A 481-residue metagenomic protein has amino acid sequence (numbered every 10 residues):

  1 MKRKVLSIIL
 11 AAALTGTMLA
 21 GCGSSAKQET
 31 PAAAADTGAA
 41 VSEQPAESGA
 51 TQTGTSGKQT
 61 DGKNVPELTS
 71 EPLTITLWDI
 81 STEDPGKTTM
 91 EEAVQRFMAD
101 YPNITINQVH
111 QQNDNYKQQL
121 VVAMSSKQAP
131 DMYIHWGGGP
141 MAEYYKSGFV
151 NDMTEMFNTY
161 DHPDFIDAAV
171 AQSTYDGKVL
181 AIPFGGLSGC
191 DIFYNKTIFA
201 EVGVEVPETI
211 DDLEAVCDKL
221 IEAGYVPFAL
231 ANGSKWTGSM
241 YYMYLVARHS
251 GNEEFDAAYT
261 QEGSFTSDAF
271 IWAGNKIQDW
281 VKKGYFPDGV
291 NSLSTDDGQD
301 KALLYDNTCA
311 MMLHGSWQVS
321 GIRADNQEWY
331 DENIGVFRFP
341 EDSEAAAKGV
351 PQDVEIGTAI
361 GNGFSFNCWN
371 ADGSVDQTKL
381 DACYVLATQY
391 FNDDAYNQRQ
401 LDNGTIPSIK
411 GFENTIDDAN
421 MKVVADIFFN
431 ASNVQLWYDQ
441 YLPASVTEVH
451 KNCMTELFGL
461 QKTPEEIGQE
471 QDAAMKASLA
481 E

Functional and structural regions predicted by a protein language model:
G23-A142, K146-S147, V206, Q398 (+3 more regions): Conserved N-terminal structural module of periplasmic/extracytoplasmic solute-binding proteins
E47-D61, A200, Y396-Q398, G404-T415 (+1 more regions): Conserved C-terminal helix/tail region of periplasmic/extracytoplasmic solute-binding proteins
G49-E67, W136-C190, E205, E214 (+4 more regions): Hinge/lid segment of periplasmic solute-binding proteins
E67, D152-F165, E205, H249-W272 (+7 more regions): Short, solvent-exposed loop/beta-turn-alpha elements that line the ligand-binding surface or hinge of extracytoplasmic
Q95, A99, T105, K283 (+1 more regions): Extracytoplasmic/periplasmic substrate-recognition and gating elements
D114-N151, P163-A181, D191-F193, E214-A229 (+3 more regions): Pocket-flanking alpha-helical
M141-F149, A169-E208, E214, Y225 (+5 more regions): Periplasmic solute-binding protein
C217-K219, T260-S292, D342: Glycine-centered hinge/linker elements that transmit conformational signals in sensory and ligand-binding systems
